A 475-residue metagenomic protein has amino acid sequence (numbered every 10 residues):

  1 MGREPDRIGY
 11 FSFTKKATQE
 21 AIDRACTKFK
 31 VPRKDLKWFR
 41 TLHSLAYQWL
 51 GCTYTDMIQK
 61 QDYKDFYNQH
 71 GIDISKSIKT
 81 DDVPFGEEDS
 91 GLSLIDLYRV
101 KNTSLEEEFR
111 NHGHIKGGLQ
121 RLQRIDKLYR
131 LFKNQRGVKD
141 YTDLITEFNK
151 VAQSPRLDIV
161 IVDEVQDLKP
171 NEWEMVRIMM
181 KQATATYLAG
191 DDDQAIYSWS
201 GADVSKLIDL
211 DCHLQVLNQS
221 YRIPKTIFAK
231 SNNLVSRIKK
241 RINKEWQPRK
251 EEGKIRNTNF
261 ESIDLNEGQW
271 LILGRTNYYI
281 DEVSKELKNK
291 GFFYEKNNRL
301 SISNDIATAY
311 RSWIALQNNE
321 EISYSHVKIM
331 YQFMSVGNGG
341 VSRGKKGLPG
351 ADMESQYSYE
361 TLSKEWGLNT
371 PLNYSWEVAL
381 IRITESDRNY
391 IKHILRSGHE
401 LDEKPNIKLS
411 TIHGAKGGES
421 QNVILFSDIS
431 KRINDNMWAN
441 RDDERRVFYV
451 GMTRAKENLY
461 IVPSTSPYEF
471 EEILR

Functional and structural regions predicted by a protein language model:
M1-T55, N232, T453: P-loop NTPase Walker
R7, S75-I161, P170-M175, L188 (+1 more regions): Accessory N-terminal region flanking or inserted into the helicase ATPase core in nucleic-acid motor proteins
F13, R33-L50, F292-N318: Conserved beta-strand -> loop -> alpha-helix junction used to position metal-binding or nucleic-acid-contacting
F13-K16, P155, I159, Q166-E251 (+8 more regions): Conserved helicase motor core of SF1/SF2 NTP-dependent helicases
K34, K181-A185, A455-E457: A short helix->loop->beta-strand "cap" motif at the edges of active sites that frequently abuts
W38-T41, K139-L144, F148, P405-H413: Conserved two-lobed SF2 helicase motor
K254-G268: Conserved interdomain hinge at the start of the Helicase C-terminal
L316-V462: Conserved helicase C-terminal RecA-like lobe
